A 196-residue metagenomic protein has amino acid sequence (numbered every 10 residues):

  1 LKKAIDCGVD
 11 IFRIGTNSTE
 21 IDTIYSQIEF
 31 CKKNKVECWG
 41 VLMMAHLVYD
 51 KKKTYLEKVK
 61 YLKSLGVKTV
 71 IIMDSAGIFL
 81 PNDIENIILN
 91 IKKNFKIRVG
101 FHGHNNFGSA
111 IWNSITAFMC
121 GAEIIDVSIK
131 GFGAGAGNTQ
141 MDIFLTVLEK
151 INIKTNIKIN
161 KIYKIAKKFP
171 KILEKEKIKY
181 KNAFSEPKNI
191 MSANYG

Functional and structural regions predicted by a protein language model:
L1-G196: Catalytic cores and adjacent flexible loops of soluble metabolic enzymes that perform enolate/carbanion chemistry on
